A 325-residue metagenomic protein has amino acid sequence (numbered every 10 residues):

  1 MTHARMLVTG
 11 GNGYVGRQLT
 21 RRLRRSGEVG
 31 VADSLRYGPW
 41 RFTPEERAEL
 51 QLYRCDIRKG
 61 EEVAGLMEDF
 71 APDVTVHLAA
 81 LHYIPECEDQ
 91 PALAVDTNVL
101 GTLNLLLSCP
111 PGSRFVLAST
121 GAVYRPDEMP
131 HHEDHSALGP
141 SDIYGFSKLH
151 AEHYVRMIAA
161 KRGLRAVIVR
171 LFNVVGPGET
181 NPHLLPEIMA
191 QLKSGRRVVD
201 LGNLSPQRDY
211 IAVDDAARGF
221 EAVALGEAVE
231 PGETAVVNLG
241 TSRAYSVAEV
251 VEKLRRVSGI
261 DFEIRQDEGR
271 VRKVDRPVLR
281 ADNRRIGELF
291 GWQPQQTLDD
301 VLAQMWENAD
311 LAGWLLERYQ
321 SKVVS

Functional and structural regions predicted by a protein language model:
M1-F172: N-terminal Rossmann-like NAD(P)+-binding domain of SDR-like oxidoreductases, especially those catalyzing
G11, C55, P177-T180, S242: Structured loop/turn residues at secondary-structure junctions
L105, V155, E187-I188, V251: Aromatic/hydrophobic pocket-lining residues that form π-stacking "cages" and hydrophobic walls in ligand
P140-S147, L171, P177, N181 (+2 more regions): The catalytic Tyr-centered alpha-helix of NAD(P)H-dependent dehydrogenases
S147, I188, L201-L204: Generic structural signal for conserved hydrophobic packing positions in ordered secondary structure
K161-R165, P182, G195: Short coil/turn segments at alpha/beta junctions that flank glycine-rich nucleotide-binding fingerprints
K193-S325: C-terminal substrate-binding subdomain of Rossmann-fold SDR/epimerase-dehydratase oxidoreductases
